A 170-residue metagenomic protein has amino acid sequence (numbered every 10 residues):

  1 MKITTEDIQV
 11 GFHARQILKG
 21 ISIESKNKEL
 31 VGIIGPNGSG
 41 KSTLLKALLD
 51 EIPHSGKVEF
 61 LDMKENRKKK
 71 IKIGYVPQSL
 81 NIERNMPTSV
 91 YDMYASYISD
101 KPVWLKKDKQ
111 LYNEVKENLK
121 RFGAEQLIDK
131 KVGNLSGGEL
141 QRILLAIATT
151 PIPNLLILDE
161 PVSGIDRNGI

Functional and structural regions predicted by a protein language model:
I3-T5, I17-L18: Conserved structural motif at the start of ABC-family nucleotide-binding domains
I34-P36: The feature captures the beta-strand-to-loop junction immediately N-terminal to the Walker
P53-I73: Conserved ABC transporter NBD signature motif
K109-L127: Conserved ABC ATPase "signature" region
K131-L135, E139: Conserved ABC ATPase signature
I152: Conserved catalytic motifs of ABC-family nucleotide-binding domains
L156-E160: Catalytic Walker B motif of ABC-type/P-loop ATPase nucleotide-binding domains
